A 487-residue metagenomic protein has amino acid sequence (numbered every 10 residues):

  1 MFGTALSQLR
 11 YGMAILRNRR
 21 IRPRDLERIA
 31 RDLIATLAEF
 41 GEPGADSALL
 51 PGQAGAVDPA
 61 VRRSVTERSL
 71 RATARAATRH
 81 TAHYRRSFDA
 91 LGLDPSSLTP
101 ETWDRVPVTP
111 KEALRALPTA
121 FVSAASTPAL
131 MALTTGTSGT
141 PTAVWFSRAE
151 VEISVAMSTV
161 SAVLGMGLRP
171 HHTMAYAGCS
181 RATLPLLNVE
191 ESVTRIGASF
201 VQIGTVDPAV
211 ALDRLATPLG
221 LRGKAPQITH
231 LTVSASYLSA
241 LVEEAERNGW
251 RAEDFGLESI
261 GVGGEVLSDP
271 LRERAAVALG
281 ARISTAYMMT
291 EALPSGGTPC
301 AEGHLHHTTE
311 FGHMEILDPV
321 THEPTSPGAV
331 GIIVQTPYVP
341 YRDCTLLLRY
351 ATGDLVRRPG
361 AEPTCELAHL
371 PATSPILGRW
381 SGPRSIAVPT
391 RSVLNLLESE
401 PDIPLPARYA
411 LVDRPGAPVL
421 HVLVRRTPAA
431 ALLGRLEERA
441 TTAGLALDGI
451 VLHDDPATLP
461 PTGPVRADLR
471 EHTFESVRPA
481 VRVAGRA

Functional and structural regions predicted by a protein language model:
M1-L133, G139-I153, M157-V160, L164 (+3 more regions): Nucleotide 5′-phosphate-binding alpha/beta core
F2-R24, R28-P51, P110-G256, S268-R274 (+4 more regions): Active-site phosphate/ATP/adenylate-binding loop shared across adenylate-forming ligases
R71-R75, Q227-H230, L257-I260: Short active-site oxyanion
I196-V201, W250-A252, G280-S284, R357-R358 (+2 more regions): Structural alpha-beta junctions
I203-T205, A286-M288, L317, H453-D455: Conserved beta-strand termini and adjacent loop/short-helix elements that scaffold enzyme active sites in alpha/beta
L231, V334, Y341-L445, G463: AMP-binding/adenylate-forming catalytic core of the ANL superfamily
V262-E265: Glycine-rich beta-strand-to-loop/alpha-helix junction loops that act as flexible
L267, E273-E362: Conserved AMP-binding/adenylate-forming
